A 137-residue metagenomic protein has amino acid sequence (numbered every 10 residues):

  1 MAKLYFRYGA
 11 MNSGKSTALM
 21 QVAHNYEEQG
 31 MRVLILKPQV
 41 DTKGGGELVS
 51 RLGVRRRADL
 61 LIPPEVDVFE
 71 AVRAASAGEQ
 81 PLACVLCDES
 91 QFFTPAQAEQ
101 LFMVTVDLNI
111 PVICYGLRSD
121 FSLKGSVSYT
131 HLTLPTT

Functional and structural regions predicted by a protein language model:
A2-A71, K124-G125: Conserved P-loop
V22, A96-V104: A short acidic, amphipathic alpha-helical/loop segment
V72-L82: Short basic/glycine-enriched coil/helix segment immediately N-terminal to the Walker B
L86: SF2 helicase catalytic motif II
E89: Walker B catalytic acidic pair
F92-F93: Residues immediately C-terminal
V106-S126: Sensor-1/coupling segment of RecA-like P-loop NTPase cores
T130-P135: Conserved small/polar residues in nucleotide/adenosyl-binding loops
